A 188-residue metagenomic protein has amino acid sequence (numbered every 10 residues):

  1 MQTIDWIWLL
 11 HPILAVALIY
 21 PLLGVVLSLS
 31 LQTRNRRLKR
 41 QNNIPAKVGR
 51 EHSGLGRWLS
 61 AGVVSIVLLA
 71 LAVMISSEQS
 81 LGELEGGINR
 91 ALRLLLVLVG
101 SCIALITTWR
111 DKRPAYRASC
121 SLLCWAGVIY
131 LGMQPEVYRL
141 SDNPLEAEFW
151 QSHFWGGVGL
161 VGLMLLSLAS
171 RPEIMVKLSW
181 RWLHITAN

Functional and structural regions predicted by a protein language model:
M1-N188: Membrane-embedded alpha-helical bundles that constitute the cytochrome b-like, heme-associated redox core of multi-pass
